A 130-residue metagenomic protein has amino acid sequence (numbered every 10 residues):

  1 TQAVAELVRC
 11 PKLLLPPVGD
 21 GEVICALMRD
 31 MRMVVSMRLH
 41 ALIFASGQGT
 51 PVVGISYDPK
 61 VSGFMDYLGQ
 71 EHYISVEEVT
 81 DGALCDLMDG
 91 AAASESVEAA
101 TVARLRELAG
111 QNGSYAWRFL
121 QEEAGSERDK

Functional and structural regions predicted by a protein language model:
T1-K130: Active-site anion-handling motifs in enzyme catalytic cores
